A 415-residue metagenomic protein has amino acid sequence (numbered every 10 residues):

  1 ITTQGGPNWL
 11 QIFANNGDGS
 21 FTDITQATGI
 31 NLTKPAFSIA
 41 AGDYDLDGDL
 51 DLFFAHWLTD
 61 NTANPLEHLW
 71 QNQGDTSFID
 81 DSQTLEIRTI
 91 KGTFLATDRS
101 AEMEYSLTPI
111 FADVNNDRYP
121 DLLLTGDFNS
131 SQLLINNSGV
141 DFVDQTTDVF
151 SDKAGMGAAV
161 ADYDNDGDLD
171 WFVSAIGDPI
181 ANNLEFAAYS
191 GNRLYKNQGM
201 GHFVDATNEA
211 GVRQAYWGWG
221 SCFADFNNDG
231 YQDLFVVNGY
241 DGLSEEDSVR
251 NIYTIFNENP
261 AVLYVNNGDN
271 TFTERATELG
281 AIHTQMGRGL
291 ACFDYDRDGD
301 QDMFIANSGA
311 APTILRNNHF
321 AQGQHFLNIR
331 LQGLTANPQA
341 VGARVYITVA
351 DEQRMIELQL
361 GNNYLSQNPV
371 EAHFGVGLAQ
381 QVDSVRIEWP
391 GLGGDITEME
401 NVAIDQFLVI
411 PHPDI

Functional and structural regions predicted by a protein language model:
I1-Q4, L52-H56, D121-G126, W171-A175 (+3 more regions): Hydrophobic beta-strand segments that make up the repeating blades of beta-propeller and related beta-repeat
N8, P35-A40, P65, Y105 (+7 more regions): Beta-rich catalytic cores
F13-K34, W70-E104, I135-K153, L184 (+7 more regions): Blade-edge motifs of beta-propeller repeat domains
A14, A27, P35-L46, Y105-N116 (+5 more regions): Beta-propeller blade termini
N31-Q132, K153: Solenoidal tandem-repeat scaffolds enriched in leucines and small polar residues
D47, D51, D117, D121 (+5 more regions): Acidic carboxylate motifs that coordinate Ca2+ or other divalent cations, activating on Asp/Glu
A55-N64, S174-A188, V237-F256: Short, conserved, GDST-rich strand-edge loop motifs in beta-rich repeat architectures
T271-I415: Gly/Ser/Thr/Pro-enriched helix-cap/hinge segments flanking short amphipathic alpha-helices
